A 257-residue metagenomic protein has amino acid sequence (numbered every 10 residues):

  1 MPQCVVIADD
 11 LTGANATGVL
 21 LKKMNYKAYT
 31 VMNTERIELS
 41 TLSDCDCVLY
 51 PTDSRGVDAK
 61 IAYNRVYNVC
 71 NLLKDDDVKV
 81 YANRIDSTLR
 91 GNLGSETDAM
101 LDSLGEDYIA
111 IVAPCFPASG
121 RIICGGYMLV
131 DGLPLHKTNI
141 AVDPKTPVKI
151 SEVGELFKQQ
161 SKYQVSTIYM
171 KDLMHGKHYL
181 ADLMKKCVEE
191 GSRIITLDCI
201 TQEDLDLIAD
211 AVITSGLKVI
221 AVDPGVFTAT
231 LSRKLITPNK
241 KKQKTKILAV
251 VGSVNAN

Functional and structural regions predicted by a protein language model:
M1-Q3, Y29, D46, A62 (+2 more regions): Cap/lid and interdomain-hinge subdomains that line or gate substrate/regulatory clefts in soluble alpha/beta enzymes
P2-D44, N64, A113-A118: N-terminal basic/disordered segments at the start of proteins
V5-I7, C47-P51, I111-A113, I194-D198 (+2 more regions): Structural motif
G13-T17, N92-L93, L205, T230-L231: Short glycine/serine/threonine-rich phosphate/pyrophosphate-binding segments that cradle anionic phosphate groups
L20-M24, Y67, D98-A99, M128-L129 (+2 more regions): Short, solvent-exposed amphipathic alpha-helical segments in soluble enzyme and RNA/protein-processing domains
C45-K60: Short, structured active-site "lid" loops
I213-N257: Acidic, glycine-rich loop-and-beta core segments that form the ion-binding/anion-interacting portion of active sites
